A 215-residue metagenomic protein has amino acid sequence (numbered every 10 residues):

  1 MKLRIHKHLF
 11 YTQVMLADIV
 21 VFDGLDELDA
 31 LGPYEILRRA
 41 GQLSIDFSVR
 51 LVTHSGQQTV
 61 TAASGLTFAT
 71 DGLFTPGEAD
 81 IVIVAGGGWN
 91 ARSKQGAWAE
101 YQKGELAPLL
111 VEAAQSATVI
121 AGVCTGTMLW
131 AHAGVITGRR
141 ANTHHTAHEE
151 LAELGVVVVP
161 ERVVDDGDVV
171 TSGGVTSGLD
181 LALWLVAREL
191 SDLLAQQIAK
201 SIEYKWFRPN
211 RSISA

Functional and structural regions predicted by a protein language model:
K2-I120, M128-A131, A152, V158-P160 (+1 more regions): Extended, subdomain-level signal for the structured scaffold at the beginning of enzyme domains
G77, L129, T146-A147, G167-D168: Short secondary-structure capping/turn micro-motifs that flank functional sites
I120-A121, N142, V159, V170: Structural detector of well-ordered beta-strand residues that form the stable sheet scaffold of enzyme domains
A131-G134, L179: Acidic/polar active-site rim loop that often engages polyanionic ligands
I136-V163: A conserved active-site-flanking secondary-structure segment within enzyme catalytic domains
P160-G173, E203-Y204: Conserved Rossmann-fold dehydrogenase catalytic segment
G174-G178: Short acidic alpha-helix initiation/capping motifs at coil-to-helix transition points, especially at protein N-termini
